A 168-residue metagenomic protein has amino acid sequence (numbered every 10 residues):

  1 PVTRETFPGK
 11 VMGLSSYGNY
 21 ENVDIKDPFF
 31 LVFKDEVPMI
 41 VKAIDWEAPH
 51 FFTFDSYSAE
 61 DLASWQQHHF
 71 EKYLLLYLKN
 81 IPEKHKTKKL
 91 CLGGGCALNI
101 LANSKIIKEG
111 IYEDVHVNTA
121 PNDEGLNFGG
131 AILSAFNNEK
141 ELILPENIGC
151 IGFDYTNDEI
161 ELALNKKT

Functional and structural regions predicted by a protein language model:
P1-E60, S104-K108, A131-T168: A short helix-loop
F51-Y77: Adenine-nucleotide phosphate-binding core of ATP-dependent small-molecule kinases
K72-I160: Catalytic phosphate/nucleotide-handling subdomain of diverse soluble enzymes
